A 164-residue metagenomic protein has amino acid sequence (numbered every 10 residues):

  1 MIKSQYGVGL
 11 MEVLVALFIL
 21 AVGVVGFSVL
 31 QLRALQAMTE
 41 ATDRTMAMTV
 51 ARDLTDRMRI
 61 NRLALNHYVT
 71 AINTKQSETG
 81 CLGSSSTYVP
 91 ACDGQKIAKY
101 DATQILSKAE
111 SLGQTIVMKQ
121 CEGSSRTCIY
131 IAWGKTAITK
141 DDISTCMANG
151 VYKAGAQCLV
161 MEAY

Functional and structural regions predicted by a protein language model:
M1-R52: Aliphatic-rich helix starts adjacent to a transmembrane/signal segment
T39-A41, T49-Y164: Flexible, low-complexity segments enriched in proline/glycine/serine and punctuated by aromatic residues
